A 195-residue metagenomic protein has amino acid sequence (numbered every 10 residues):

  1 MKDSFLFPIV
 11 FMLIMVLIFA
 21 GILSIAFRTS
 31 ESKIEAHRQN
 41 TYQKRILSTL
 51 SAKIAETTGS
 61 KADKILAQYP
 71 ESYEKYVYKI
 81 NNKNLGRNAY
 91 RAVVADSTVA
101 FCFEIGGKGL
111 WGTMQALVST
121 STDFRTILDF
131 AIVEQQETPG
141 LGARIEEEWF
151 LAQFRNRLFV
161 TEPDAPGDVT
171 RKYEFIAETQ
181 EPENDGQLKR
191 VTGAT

Functional and structural regions predicted by a protein language model:
M1-T195: Flexible, solvent-exposed loop/hinge segments and secondary-structure transition points
